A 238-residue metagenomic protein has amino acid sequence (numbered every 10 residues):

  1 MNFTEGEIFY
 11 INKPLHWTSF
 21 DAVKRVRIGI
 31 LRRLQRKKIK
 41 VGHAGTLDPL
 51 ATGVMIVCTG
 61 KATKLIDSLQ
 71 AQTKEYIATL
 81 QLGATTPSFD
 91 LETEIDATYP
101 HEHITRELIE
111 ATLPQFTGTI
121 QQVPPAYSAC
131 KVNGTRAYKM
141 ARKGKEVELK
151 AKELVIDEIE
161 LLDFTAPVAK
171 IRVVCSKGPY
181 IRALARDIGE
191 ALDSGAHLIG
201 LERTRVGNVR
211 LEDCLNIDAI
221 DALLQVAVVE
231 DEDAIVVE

Functional and structural regions predicted by a protein language model:
M1-E238: Catalytic/RNA-binding core of pseudouridine synthases
